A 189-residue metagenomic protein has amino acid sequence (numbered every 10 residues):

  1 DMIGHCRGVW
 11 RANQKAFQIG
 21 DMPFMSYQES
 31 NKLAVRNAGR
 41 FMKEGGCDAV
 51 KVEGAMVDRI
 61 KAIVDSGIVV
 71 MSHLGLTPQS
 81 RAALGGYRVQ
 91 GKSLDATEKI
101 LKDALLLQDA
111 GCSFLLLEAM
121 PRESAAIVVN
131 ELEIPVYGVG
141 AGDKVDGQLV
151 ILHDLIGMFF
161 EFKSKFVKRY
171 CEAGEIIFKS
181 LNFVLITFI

Functional and structural regions predicted by a protein language model:
D1-I189: Alpha/beta enzyme core
